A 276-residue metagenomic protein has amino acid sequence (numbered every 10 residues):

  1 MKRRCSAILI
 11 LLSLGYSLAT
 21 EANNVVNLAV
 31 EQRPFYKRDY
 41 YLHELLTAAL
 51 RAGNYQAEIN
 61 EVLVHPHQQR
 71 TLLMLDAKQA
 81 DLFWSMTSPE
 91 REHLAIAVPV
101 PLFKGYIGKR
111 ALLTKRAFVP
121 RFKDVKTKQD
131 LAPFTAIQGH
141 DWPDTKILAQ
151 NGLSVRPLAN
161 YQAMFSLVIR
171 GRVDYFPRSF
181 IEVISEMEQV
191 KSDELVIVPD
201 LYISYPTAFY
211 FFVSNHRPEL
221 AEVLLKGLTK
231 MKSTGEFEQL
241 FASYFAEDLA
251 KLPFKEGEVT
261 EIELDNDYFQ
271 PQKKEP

Functional and structural regions predicted by a protein language model:
N23-A95, L224: Extracytoplasmic small-molecule ligand-binding "clamshell" domains of the periplasmic binding protein/Venus flytrap
N24-D39, D124-D141, D174-Y175: Short loop->beta-strand "edge-of-pocket" segments that line small-molecule binding or catalytic clefts across diverse
V30, Y106-A111, E188-L225, E247-Y268: Periplasmic-binding protein-like
A48-G53, R116-V119, P206-D248: Extended ligand-binding regions for polar small-molecule ligands
L50, V64-D81, Q150, Q162-I181: Short helices/loops that flank or line small-molecule/ion binding pockets
M74-D76, F83-A95, Y175-Y202: A ligand-binding cleft/hinge motif common to bilobed small-molecule-binding domains
F103-K146: A conserved helix-loop-strand patch within extracytoplasmic ligand-binding domains of the periplasmic binding
G139-N151, L228-P276: Ligand-binding clefts/hinges and TM-proximal coupling segments of bilobed small-molecule sensing domains
